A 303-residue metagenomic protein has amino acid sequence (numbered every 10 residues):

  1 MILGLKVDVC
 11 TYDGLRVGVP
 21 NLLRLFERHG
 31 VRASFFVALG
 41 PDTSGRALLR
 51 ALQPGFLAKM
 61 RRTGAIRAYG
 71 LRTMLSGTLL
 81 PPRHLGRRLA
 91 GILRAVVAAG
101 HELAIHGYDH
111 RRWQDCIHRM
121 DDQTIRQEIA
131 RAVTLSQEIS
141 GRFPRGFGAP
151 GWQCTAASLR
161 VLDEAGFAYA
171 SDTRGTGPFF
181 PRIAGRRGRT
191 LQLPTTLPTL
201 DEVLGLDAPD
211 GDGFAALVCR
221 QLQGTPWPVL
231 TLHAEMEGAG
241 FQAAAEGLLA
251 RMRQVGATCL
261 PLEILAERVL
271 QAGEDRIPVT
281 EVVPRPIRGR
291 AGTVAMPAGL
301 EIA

Functional and structural regions predicted by a protein language model:
M1-G146, G151-L191, D210-L230, E237-A303: Catalytic alpha-helical scaffold of carbohydrate-active enzymes acting on polysaccharides/glycoconjugates
Q192-L206: Positively charged, amphipathic and often flexible ligand-engagement surfaces
T199-L200, L232-E235: Active-site clefts of carbohydrate-active enzymes
